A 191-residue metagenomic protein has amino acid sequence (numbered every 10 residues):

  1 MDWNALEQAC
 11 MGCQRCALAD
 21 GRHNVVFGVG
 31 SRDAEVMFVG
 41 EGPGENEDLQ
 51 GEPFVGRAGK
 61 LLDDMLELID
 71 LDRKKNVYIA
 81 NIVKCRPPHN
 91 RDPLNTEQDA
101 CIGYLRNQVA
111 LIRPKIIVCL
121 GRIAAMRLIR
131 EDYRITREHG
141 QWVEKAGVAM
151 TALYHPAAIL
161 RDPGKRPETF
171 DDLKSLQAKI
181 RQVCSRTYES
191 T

Functional and structural regions predicted by a protein language model:
M1-T191: A polyanion-binding, active-site-adjacent surface
